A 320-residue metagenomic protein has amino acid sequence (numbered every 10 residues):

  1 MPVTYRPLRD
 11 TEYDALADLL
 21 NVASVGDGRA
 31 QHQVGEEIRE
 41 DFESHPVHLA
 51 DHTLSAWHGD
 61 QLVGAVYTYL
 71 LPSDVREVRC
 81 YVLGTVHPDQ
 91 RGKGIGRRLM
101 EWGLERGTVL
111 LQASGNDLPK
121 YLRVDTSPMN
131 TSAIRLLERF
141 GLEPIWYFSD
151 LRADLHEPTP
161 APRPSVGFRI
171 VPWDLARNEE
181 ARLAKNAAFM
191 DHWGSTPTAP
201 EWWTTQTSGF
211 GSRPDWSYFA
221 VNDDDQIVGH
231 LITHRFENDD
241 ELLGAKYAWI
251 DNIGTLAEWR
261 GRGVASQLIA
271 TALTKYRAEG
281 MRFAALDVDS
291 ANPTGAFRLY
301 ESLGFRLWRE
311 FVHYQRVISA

Functional and structural regions predicted by a protein language model:
M1-F42, P162-P197, I227: Short amphipathic alpha-helix that is part of the acyltransferase structural core
P2-D27, G35-V75, C80-L83, H87: Hydrophobic alpha-helical bundles that form the membrane domains of multi-pass transporters
D27-V47, H58, V66-V75, W193-I253: A conserved beta-strand-loop-helix scaffold within acyl/acetyltransferase catalytic domains
L70-V75, R79, L83-V166, V312-R316: Acyl-donor-binding surface of acyltransferase catalytic domains
V82, L122-V124, I250, A284-V288: Conserved hydrophobic beta-strand within the GNAT/NAT acetyltransferase core sheet that lines the active-site cleft
G92-V109, N252-T255, G261-T274, A278 (+2 more regions): Conserved acetyl-CoA-binding loop-helix of GNAT-fold acetyltransferases
A133-L137, Y300, F305: Conserved active-site tyrosine of GNAT-family acetyltransferases
S149-R169, R282-F297, L303-A320: C-terminal "cap" of GNAT-fold acetyltransferases
